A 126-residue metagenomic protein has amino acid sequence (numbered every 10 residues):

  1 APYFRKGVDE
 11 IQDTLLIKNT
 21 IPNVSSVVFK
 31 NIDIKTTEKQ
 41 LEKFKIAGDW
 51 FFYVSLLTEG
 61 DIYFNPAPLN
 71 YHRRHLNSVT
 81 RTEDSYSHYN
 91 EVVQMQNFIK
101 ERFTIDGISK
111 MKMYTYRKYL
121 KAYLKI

Functional and structural regions predicted by a protein language model:
P2-Y86: Conserved nucleotide-sugar donor-binding catalytic segment
Q12, Q40, Q94-Q96, K125: Residue-identity detector for glutamine
Q12-L16, K100, K112, Y116: Generic detector of well-ordered alpha-helical segments enriched in charged/polar residues, highlighting helical
I17-P22, Y63-F64, N97-S109, K125-I126: Low-complexity, flexible helical/coil segments
T37, K43-I46, N65, Q96 (+2 more regions): Short linear sequence motifs
H72-L76, R81-G107: Catalytic core of nucleotide-sugar-dependent glycosyltransferases
D84-Q94, K110-I126: Non-catalytic, C-terminal membrane-associated alpha-helical segments of glycosyltransferases
